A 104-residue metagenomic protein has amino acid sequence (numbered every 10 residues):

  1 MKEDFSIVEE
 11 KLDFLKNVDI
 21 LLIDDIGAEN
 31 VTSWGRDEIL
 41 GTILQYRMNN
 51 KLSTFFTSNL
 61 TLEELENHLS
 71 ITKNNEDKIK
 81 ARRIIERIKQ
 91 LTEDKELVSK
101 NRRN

Functional and structural regions predicted by a protein language model:
M1, E29-N104: Replace "adjacent to P-loop NTPase cores in ATP/GTP-dependent enzymes" with "adjacent to NTP-binding cores
K2-L21, E38-Y46: Conserved alpha-helical scaffold flanking the Walker A/P-loop in AAA+ ATPase domains
D25-I26: Walker B catalytic acidic pair
